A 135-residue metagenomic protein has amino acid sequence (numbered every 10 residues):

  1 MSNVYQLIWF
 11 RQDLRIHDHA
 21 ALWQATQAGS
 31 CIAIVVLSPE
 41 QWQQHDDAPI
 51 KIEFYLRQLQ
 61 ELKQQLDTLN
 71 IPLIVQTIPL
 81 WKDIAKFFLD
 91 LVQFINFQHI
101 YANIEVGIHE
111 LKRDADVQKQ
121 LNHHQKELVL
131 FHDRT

Functional and structural regions predicted by a protein language model:
M1-T135: Trp/Phe/Arg-rich N-terminal binding region typifying the photolyase-homology
